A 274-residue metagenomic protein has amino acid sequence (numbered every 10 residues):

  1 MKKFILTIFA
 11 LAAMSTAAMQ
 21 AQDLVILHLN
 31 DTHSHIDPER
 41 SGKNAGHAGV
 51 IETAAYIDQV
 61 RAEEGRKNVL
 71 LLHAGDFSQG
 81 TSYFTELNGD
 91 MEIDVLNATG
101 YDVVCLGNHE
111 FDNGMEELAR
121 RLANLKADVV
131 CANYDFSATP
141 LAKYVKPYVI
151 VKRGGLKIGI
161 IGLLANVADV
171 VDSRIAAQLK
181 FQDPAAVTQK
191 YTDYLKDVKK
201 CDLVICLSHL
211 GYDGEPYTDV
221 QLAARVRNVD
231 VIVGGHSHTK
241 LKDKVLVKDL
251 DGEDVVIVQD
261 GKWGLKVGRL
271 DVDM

Functional and structural regions predicted by a protein language model:
M1-Q22: Bacterial Sec-dependent N-terminal signal peptides
Q20-M274: Acidic, metal/ion-coordinating pockets
